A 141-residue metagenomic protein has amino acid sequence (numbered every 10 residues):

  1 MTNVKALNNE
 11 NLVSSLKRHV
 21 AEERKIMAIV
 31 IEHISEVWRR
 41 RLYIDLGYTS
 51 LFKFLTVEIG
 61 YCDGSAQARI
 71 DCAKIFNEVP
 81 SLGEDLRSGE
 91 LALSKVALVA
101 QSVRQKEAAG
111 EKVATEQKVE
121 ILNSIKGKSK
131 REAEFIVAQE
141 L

Functional and structural regions predicted by a protein language model:
M1-L141: Short helix-coil boundary/hinge micro-motifs
